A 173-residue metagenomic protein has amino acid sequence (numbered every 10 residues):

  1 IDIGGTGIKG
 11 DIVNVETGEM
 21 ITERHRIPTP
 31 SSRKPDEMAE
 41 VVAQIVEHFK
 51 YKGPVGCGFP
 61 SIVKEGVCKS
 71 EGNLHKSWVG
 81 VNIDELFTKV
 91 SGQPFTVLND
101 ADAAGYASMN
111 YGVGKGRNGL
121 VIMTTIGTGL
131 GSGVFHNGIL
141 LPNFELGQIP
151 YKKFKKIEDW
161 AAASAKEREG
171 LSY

Functional and structural regions predicted by a protein language model:
I1-D2, P54-G56, V121-T125: Short glycine-aspartate micro-motif
I1-E37, I139-R168: Short glycine-rich, Thr/Ser-proximal phosphate-binding strand/loop in the N-terminal lobe of ATP-dependent enzymes
I8-I12, S61, L130-F135: Short beta-strand scaffold segments in enzyme catalytic cores
E23, S31-A43, E47, Y51-V55 (+2 more regions): Glycine-rich phosphate-binding loop and adjoining helix at the ATP-binding site of ATP-dependent phosphoryl-transfer
V97, G116, S132, L141-F144 (+2 more regions): Short, structured loop/turn "capping" segments at alpha-beta junctions
G105-N143: Hydrophobic, well-structured mid-protein blocks that either form specific transmembrane helices
